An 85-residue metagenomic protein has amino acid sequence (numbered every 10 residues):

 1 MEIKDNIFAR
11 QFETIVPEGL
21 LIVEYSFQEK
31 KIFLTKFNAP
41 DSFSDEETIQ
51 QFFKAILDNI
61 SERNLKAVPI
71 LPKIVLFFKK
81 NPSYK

Functional and structural regions predicted by a protein language model:
M1, F27-K30, E62: A broad, low-specificity signal for short, low-complexity segments enriched in glycine/proline and polar/charged
M1-Y25: N-terminal first-folded block
A9, E18, E29-K31, D45 (+2 more regions): A generic structural micro-environment signature that highlights single residues at secondary-structure boundaries
P17-S42: A short, structured beta-strand/loop element
F43-S44, E62: Short, contiguous strand/loop micro-motifs
S44-L57: Conserved acetyl-CoA-binding loop-helix of GNAT-fold acetyltransferases
D58-K85: C-terminal structural segments of small proteins and small subunits
